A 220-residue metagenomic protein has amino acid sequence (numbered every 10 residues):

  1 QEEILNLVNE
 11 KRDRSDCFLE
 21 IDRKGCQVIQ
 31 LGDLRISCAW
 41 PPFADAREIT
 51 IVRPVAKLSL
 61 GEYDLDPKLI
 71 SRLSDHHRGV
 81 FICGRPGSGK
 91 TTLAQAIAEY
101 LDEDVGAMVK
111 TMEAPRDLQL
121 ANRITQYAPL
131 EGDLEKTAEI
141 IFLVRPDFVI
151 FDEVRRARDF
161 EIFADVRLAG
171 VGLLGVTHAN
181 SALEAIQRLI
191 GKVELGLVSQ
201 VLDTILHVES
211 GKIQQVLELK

Functional and structural regions predicted by a protein language model:
E2-G79: P-loop NTP-binding catalytic core
G32, P41-D45, V208-K220: Conserved P-loop NTPase
C38, A114, V149, G170: Conserved RecA-like P-loop NTPase ATPase core
R53-L118: P-loop NTPase nucleotide-binding module
R72, L101, I140, D165-V166: Hydrophobic/aromatic ligand-binding patch that stacks against planar heteroaromatic rings of cofactors or nucleotides
C83-P86, A121-L134, L143, D147-D152 (+1 more regions): Flexible beta-alpha connector loops of hexameric P-loop NTPases
E99-V144: P-loop NTPase switch/communication element
I150-H207: Conserved P-loop NTPase nucleotide-binding/switch module
